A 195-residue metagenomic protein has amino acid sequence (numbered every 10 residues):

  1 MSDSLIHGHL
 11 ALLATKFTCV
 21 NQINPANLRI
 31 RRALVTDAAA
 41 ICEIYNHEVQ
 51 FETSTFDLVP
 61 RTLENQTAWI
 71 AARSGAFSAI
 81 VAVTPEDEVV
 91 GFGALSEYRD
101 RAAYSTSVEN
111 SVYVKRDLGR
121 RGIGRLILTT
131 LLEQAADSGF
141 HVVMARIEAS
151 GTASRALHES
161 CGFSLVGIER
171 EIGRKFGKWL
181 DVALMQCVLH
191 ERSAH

Functional and structural regions predicted by a protein language model:
R29-I41: A short beta-loop-alpha structural element at the N-terminal edge of CoA-dependent acyl/N-acetyltransferase catalytic
C42-W69: Conserved GNAT-fold acetyl-CoA-binding loop/helix
V59-D117, L128-T129, Q134, V188-H190: Acetyl-CoA-dependent GNAT
A94-E97, A102, M144-I147, E159 (+2 more regions): Conserved catalytic-core motifs of GNAT/GCN5-like acyltransferases
R120-E133, A156-S160: Conserved acetyl-CoA-binding loop-helix of GNAT-fold acetyltransferases
A135-I147: Conserved GNAT acetyl-CoA-binding A-motif
